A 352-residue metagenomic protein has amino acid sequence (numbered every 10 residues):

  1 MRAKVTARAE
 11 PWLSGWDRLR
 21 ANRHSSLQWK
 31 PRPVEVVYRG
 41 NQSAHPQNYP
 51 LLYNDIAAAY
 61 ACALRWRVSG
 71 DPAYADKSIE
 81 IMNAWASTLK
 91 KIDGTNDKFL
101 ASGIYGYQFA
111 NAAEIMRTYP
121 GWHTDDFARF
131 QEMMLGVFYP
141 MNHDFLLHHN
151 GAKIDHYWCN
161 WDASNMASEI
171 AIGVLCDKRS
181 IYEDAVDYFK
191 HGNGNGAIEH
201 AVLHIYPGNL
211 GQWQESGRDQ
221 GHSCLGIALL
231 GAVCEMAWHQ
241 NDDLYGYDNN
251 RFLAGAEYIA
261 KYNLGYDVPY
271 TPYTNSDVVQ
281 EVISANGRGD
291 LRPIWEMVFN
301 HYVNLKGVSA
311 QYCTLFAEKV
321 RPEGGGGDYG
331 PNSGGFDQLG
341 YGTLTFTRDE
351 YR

Functional and structural regions predicted by a protein language model:
M1-G151, A163, D187-K190, Q214 (+2 more regions): Extracellular glycan-targeting catalytic surfaces
A59, G106, Q220-S223, I227: Physicochemical signature of membrane-embedded alpha-helices that form the seven-helix bundle of GPCRs, emphasizing
R67-G70, G173-D177: Hydrophobic/aromatic side-chain positions at a characteristic register within alpha-helices of tetratricopeptide repeats
D97, A101, D126-M133, K153-N165 (+3 more regions): Short, contiguous, pocket-lining structural segments that sit at or immediately flank catalytic/ligand-binding sites
H148-W161, M166, H204, G208-G211: A long, hydrophobic alpha-helical segment
K190-E215: Flexible internal linker/loop segments at domain or repeat junctions
